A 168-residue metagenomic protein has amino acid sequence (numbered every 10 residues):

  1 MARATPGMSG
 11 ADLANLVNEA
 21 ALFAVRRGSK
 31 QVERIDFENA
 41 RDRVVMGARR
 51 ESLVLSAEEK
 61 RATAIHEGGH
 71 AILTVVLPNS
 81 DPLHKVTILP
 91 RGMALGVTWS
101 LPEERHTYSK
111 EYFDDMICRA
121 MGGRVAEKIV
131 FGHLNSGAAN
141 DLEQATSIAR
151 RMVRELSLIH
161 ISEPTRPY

Functional and structural regions predicted by a protein language model:
M1-D12: A short helix-loop-helix "switch/interaction" segment in the helical subdomain of ASCE P-loop NTPases
A11-L158, S162: Conserved P-loop NTPase/AAA+ ATPase motor core
E163-Y168: Short "domain-exit" segments at the C-terminal end of structured domains
